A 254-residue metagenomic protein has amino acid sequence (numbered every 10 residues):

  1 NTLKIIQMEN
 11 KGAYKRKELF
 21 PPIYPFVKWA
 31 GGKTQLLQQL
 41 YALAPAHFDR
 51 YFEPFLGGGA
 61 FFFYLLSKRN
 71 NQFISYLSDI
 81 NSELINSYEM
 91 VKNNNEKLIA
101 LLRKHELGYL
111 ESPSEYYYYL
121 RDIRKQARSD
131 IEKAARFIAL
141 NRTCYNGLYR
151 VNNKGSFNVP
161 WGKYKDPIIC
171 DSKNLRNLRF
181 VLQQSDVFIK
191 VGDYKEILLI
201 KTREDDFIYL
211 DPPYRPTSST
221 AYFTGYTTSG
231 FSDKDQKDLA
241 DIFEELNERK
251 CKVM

Functional and structural regions predicted by a protein language model:
N1-T2, Y88: N-terminal leader/targeting segments
T2-Q39, A46, N94-Y209, P213-T224 (+2 more regions): SAM-dependent nucleic-acid methyltransferase catalytic core
L43, Y64, K68, E245: Active-site catalytic microenvironments for nucleophilic, acid-base chemistry
D49-Y119: SAM cofactor-binding core of SAM-dependent methyltransferases, primarily the Rossmann-like beta-alpha-beta module
Y226-T228: Glycine-rich tight-turn/loop motif centered on a GG-T
G230-S232: Conserved nucleotide-cofactor-binding alpha/beta core module
D235: Charged, low-complexity surface patches
C251-M254: Conserved beta-strand signature within the Rossmann-like core of class I S-adenosyl-L-methionine
